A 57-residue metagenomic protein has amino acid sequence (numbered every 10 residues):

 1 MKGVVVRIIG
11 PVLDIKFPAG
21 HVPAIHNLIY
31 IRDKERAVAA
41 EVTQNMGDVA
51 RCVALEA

Functional and structural regions predicted by a protein language model:
V4-V12, K16-A57: Acidic-enriched and Gly/Ser
